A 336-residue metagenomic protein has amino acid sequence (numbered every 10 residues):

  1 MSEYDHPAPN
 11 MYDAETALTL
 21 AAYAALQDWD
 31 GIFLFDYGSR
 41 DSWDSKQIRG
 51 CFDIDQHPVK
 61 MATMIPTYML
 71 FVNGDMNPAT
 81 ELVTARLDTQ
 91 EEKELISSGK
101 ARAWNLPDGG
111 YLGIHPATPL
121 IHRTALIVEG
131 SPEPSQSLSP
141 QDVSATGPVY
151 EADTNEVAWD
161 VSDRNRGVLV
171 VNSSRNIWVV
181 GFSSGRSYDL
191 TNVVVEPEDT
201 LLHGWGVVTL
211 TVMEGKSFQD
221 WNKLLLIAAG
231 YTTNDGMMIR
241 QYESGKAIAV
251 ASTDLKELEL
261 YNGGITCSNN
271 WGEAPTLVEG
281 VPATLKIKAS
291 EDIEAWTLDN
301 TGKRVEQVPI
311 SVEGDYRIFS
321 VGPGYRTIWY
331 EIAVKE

Functional and structural regions predicted by a protein language model:
M1-P140, S144-P148, A152, V157-W159: Catalytic-core region of carbohydrate-active enzymes that cleave or remodel glycosidic bonds
N10-M11, T16-L20, T209-V212, G280-A283: Short alpha-helical segments and helix-capping/turn motifs at coil-helix boundaries
Y12, D44-S45, G236-I239, Q307-V308: Short conserved micro-motifs at the rims of enzyme active sites and ligand-binding pockets
L26, S217-D220, T276-G280, I287-S290 (+1 more regions): A structural signal for short secondary-structure junctions
S97-V250: Active-site-proximal substrate-binding groove within the catalytic cores of carbohydrate-active enzymes
L226-G230, Q241, K246-S290: Proteolytic processing hotspots in large secreted/extracellular or virion-associated proteins and select intracellular
V281-S320: Proteolytic-maturation and junctional protease-sensitive modules
D315-E336: C-terminal beta-strand-rich structural cap/linker in extracellular carbohydrate-active enzymes
